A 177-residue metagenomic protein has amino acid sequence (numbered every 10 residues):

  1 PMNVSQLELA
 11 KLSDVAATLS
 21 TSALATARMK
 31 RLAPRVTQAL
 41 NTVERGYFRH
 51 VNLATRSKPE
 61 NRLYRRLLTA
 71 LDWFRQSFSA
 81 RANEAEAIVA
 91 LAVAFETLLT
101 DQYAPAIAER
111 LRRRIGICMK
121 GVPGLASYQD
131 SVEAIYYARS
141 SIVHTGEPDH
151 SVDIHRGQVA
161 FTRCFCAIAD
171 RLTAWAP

Functional and structural regions predicted by a protein language model:
P1-E86, V93, C164, I168 (+1 more regions): Charged, non-catalytic interaction/linker regions at domain boundaries that couple catalytic cores to substrate
D14, E96, P148: Short, solvent-exposed loop/turn segments at secondary-structure junctions
R49, I88, A126-P177: Charge-enriched, short contiguous segments at helix-coil
R62-R65, E86, I107, S127-S131: A generic short alpha-helical patch detector that favors 3-5-residue windows in or near N-terminal regions
F74-S79, K120-G121, V143-D149: Glycine- and acidic
Q76-R81, I107-R114, S131, S141: Modules that initiate DNA replication and primer synthesis
I88-A126: Flexible secondary-structure boundary motifs
